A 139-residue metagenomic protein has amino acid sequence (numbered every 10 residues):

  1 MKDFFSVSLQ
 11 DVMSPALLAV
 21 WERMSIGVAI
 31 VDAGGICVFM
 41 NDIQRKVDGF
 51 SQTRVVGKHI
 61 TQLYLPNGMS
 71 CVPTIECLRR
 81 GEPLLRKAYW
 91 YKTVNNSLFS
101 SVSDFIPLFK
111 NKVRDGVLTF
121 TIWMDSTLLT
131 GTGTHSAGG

Functional and structural regions predicted by a protein language model:
M1-Q10, I122-T130: PAS-associated C-terminal cap
K2-D48, T53: Sensory modules in modular signal-transduction proteins
M13, T53, H59-S101: Terminal output helix/cap of sensory domains in signal transduction proteins
A29, I106-P107: A residue-level detector for well-ordered beta-strand positions
D32, T93, F109-K110: Short, acidic, Ser/Thr-enriched surface-loop or helix-capping motifs
V38, L98-V102, D115: PAS-family sensory domains
M40, I60, L108: Hydrophobic pocket-lining residues within nucleotide cofactor-binding pockets
P107-G139: Sensory coupling linkers of modular signal transduction proteins
